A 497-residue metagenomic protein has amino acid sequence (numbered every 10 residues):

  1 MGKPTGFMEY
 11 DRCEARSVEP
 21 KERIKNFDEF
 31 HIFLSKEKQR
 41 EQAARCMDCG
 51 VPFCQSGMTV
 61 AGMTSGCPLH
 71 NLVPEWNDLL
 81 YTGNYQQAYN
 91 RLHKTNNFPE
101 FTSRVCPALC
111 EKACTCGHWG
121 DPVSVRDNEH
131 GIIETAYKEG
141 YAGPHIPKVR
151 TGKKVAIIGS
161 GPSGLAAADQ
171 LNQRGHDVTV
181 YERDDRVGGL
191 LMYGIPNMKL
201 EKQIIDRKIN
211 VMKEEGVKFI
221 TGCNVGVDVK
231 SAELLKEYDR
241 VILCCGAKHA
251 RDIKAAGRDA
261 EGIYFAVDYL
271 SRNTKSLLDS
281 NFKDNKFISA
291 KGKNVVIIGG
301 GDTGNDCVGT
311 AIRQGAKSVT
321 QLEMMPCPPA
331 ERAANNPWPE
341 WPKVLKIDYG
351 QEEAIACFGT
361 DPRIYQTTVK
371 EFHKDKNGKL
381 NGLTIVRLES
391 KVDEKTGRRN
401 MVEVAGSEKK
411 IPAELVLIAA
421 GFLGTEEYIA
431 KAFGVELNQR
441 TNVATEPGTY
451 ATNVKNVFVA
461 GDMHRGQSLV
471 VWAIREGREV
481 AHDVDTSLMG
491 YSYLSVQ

Functional and structural regions predicted by a protein language model:
T5-I32, E41-A44, G57, H70-T82 (+12 more regions): Beta1-alpha1 glycine-rich phosphate/pyrophosphate-binding loop at the start of Rossmann-like nucleotide-binding domains
C13-E37, Q42-R45, Y365, H373 (+3 more regions): C-terminal catalytic lobe of FAD-dependent flavoproteins
K25-K38, T64-S65, L69-R104, A108 (+2 more regions): Ferredoxin-type iron-sulfur electron-transfer modules in oxidoreductases and energy-metabolism complexes
Q87, V149, K154-I158, D206-A255 (+3 more regions): Feature captures the FAD/FMN-dependent oxidoreductase FAD-binding
G131-V149, R207-V227, A250-Q314, L437-N453: Glycine-rich dinucleotide-binding loop and its adjacent helix/turn
I158-P162, G299-G301, D462: Glycine-rich Rossmann-fold phosphate-binding loop(s) that bind the pyrophosphate of adenine dinucleotide cofactors
E261-G292, V392-Q467: FAD-site-proximal beta/loop scaffold in flavoenzymes
G304-C307, Q314-G315, A460-L494: A conserved FAD-binding loop/helix module that cradles the flavin
